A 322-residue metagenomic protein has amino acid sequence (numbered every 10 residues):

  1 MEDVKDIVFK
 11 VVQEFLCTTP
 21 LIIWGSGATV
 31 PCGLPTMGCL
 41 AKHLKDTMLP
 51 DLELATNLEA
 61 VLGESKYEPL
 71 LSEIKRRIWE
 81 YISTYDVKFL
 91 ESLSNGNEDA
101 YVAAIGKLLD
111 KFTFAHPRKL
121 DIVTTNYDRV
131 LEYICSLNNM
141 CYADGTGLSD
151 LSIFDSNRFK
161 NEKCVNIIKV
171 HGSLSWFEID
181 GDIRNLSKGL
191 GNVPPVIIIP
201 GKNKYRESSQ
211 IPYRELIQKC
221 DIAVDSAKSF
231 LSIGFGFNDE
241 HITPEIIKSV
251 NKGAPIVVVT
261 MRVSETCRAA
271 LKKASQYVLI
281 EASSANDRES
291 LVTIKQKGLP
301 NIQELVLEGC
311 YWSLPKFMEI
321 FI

Functional and structural regions predicted by a protein language model:
M1-V224, S229, F237, I246-K248 (+1 more regions): Conserved catalytic-core helix/loop/strand module for nucleotide-ribose chemistry
D239-H241: Short, solvent-exposed loop/turn segments at secondary-structure junctions
